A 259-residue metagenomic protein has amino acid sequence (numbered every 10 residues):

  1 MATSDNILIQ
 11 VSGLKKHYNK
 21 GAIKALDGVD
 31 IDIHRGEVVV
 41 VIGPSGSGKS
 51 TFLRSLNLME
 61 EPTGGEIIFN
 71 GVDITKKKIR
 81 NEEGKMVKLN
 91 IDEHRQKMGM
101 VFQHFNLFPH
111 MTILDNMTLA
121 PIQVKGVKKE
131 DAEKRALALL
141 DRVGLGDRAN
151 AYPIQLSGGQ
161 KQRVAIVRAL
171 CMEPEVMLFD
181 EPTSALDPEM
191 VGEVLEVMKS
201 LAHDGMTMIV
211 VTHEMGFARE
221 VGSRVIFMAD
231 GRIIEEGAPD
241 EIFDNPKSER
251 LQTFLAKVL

Functional and structural regions predicted by a protein language model:
D5-Q10, K15-P239: ABC family nucleotide-binding domain
F227-D230, E236, D240-L259: C-terminal boundary and immediately downstream tail of ABC-type ATPase nucleotide-binding domains
